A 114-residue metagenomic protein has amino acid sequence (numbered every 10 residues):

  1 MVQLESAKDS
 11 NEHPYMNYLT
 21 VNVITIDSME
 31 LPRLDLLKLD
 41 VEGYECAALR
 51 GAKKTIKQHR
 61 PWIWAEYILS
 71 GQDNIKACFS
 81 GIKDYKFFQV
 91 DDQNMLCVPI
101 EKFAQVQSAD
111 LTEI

Functional and structural regions predicted by a protein language model:
M1-P32, Q107-L111: Glycine-rich adenosyl-binding loop in Rossmann-like folds that engage adenosine-containing cofactors
T25-I114: Conserved acidic-Pro-Pro-aromatic motif
